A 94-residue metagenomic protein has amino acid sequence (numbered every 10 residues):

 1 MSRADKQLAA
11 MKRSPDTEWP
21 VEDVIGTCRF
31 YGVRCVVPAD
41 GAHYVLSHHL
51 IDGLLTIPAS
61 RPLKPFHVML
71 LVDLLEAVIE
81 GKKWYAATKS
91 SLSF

Functional and structural regions predicted by a protein language model:
M1-P38, H49-F94: Basic nucleic-acid-binding interfaces
A42-S47: Minor-groove-contacting beta-hairpin "wing" of winged helix-turn-helix DNA-binding domains
